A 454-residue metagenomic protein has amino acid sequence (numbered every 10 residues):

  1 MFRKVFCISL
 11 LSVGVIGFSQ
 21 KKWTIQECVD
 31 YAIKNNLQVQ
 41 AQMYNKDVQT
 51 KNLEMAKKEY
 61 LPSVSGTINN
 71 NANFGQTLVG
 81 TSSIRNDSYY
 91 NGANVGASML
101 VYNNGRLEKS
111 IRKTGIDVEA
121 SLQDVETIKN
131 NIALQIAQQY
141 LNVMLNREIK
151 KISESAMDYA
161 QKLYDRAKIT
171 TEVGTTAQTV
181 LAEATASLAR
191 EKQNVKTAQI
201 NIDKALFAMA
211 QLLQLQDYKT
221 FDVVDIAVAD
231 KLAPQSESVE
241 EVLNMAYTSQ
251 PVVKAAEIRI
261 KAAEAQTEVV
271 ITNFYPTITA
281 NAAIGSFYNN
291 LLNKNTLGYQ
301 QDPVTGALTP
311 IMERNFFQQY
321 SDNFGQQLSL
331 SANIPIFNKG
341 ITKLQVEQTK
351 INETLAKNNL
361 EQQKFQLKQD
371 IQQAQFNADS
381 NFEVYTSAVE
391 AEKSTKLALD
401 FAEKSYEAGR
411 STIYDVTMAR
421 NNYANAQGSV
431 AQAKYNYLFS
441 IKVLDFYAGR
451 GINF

Functional and structural regions predicted by a protein language model:
M1-Y31, Q199-N244, T296-G298, A307-M312 (+1 more regions): Terminal intrinsically disordered/low-complexity segments used for targeting and assembly
G17-S65, N69, G75, D217 (+3 more regions): Bacterial Sec-pathway N-terminal export signals of envelope proteins
K21-Q139, I278, A282, G340-K343 (+1 more regions): Short flexible linkers and secondary-structure junctions
Q40-Y44, K57-K58, D87, V101-K129 (+7 more regions): Sec/SRP-type N-terminal targeting helices
Y44, R190-L215, V389-R450: Short segments within alpha-helical structural elements
T67-M99, I226-Q235, E268, N281-I334 (+1 more regions): Small/polar, glycine/serine/threonine/aspartate-rich low-complexity segments that form flexible
N94-G96, Y140, L243, S329-S331 (+1 more regions): Membrane-embedded beta-strand positions in outer-membrane beta-barrel channels/transporters
N131-M245, N377, N381, Y423: Periplasmic alpha-helical coiled-coil/stalk elements that build and connect Gram-negative outer-membrane
